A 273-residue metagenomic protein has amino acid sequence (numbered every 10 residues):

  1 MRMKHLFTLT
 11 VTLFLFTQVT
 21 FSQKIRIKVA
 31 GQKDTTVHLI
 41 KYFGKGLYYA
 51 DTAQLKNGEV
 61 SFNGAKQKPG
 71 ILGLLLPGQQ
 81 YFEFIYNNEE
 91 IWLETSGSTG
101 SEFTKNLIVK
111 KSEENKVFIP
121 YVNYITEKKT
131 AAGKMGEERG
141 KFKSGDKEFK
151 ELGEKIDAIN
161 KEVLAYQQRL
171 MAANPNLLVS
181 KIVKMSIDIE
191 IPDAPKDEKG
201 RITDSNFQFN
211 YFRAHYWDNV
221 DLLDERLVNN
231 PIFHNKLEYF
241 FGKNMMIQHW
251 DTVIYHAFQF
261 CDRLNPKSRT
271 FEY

Functional and structural regions predicted by a protein language model:
M1-K28: Bacterial Sec-dependent N-terminal signal peptides
F21-P175, M185-S186, E190-Y216, L223: A non-transmembrane, solvent-exposed segment enriched in polar/low-complexity residues
A173-L178, P266-R269: Short solvent-exposed coil/turn linkers within tandem alpha-helical repeat scaffolds
I182-L264: Charged, long alpha-helical assembly modules
